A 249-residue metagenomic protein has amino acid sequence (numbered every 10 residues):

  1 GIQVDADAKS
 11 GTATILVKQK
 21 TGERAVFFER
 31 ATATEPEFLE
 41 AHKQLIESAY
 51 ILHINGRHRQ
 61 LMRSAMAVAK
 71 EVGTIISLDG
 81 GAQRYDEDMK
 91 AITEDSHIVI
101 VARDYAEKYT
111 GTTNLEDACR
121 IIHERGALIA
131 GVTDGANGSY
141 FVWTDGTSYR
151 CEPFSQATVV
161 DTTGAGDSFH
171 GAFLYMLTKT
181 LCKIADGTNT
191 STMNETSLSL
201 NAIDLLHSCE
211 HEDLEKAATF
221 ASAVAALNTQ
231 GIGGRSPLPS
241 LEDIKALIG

Functional and structural regions predicted by a protein language model:
G1-S10, G81, I121, G131-D134: Beta-strand->loop->alpha-helix junctions that form or flank phosphate-binding loops in nucleotide-handling enzymes
G1-Y50, K245-G249: Conserved N-terminal subdomain of the carbohydrate kinase-like
A13, I75, I98, L128-I129: Proline-centered loop/turn at the N-terminus of a beta-strand
A31-E37, L78-R84, T112, L205-H207: Short gly/ser/thr-rich secondary-structure transition/capping motifs
A41-H42, M89, A118, V159: Acidic, amphipathic alpha-helical patches
Q44-E47, E87, E94, R125 (+2 more regions): Structured loop/turn residues at beta-strand edges in well-structured enzyme cores
Y50-R120, N137-S139: Conserved beta-alpha-beta core of the PfkB/ribokinase-like small-molecule kinase fold
N114-G249: Conserved phosphate-binding/catalytic region of the ribokinase-like
